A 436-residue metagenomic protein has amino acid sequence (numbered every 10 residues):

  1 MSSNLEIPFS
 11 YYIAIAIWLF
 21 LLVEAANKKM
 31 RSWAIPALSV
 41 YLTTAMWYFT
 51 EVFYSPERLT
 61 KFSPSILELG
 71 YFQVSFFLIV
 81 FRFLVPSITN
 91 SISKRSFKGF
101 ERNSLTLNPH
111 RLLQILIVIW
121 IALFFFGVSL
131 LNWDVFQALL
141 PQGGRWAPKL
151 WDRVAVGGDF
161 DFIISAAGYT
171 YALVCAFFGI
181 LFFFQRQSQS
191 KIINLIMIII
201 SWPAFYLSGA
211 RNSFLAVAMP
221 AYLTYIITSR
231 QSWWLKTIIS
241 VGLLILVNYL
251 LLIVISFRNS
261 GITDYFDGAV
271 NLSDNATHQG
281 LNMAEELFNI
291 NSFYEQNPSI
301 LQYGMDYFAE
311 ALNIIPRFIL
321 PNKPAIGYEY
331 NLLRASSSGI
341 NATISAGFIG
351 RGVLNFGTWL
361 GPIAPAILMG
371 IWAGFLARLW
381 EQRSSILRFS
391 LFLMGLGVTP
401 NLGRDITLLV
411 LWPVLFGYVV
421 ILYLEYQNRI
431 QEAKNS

Functional and structural regions predicted by a protein language model:
M1-R111, I200-S201, A221-I226, R230-V247 (+3 more regions): N-terminal "leader" segments that precede or initiate the main folded domain
S2-E6, S87-K236, I245-I262, K434: Membrane-embedded catalytic interface detector for glycan/lipid assembly enzymes
P8-W18, Q114-V128, I164-F177, G350 (+2 more regions): Hydrophobic alpha-helical transmembrane segments
K28-T44, S188-L195, L379-F392, N435-S436: Membrane-interfacial loop-to-transmembrane alpha-helix junctions, especially the N-terminal start
E57-T60, P203-R211, N401-V410: Membrane-interface helix caps and helix-loop-helix hairpins in membrane proteins
W120-P141, L235-A325: Aromatic-rich transmembrane-lumenal/periplasmic boundary elements in polytopic membrane proteins
I163-L173, F293-N322, I326, L332-P362: Individual transmembrane alpha-helix segments
N341-S436: Hydrophobic alpha-helical segments
